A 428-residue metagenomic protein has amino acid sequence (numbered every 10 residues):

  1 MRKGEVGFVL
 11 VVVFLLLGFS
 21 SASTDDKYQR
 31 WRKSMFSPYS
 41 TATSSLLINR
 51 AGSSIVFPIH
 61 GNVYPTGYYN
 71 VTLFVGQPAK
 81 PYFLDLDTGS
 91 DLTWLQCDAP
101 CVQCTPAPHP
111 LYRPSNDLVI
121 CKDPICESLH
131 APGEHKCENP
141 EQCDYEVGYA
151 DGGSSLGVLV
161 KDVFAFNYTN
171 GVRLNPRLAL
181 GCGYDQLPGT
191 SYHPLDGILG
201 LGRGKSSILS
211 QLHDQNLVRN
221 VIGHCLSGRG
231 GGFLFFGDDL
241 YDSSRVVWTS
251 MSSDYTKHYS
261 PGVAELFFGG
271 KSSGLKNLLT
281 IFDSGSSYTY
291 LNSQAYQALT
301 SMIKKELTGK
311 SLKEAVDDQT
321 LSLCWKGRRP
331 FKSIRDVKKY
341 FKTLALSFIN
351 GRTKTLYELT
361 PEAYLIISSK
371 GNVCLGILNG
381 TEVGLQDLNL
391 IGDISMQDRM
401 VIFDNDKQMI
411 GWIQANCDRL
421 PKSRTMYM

Functional and structural regions predicted by a protein language model:
R2-P65, H109, S115-L118, I125 (+1 more regions): N-terminal zymogen propeptides
R2-S34, G76-P78, L86-D91, V102 (+11 more regions): Aspartic protease catalytic domain
I48-V75, M251-G270: Charged, flexible boundary elements
I55, Y64-L178, C182-Q186, S191 (+1 more regions): Signature of the N-terminal lobe/flap region of pepsin-like aspartyl proteases
Y68-T72, P81-D85, L92, D144-E146 (+10 more regions): Beta-strand-rich binding-surface signature of beta-sandwich/beta-barrel folds used to engage anionic ligands
W94-Q96, G197-I208, L291-S293, D387-G392: Short beta-strand-centered segments at strand-helix junctions
V158-Y168, L174-V247, S253-G262, T280-D283: Eukaryotic endomembrane system proteins
S272, G309, K313-D318: Membrane-interfacial loop- and helix-cap regions that link adjacent transmembrane helices in polytopic membrane proteins
